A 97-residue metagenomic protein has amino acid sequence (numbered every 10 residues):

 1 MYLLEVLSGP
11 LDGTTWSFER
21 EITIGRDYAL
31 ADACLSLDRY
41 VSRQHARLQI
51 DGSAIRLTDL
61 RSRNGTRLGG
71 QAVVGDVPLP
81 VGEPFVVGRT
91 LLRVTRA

Functional and structural regions predicted by a protein language model:
M1-V6, D12-G13, S53, G88-A97: Regulatory inter-domain linker segments that are low-complexity and enriched for serine/threonine/proline
T14-T90: Forkhead-associated
